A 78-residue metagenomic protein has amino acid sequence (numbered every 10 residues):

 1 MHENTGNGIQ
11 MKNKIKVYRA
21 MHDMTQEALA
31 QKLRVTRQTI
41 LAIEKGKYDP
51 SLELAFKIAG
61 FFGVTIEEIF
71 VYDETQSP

Functional and structural regions predicted by a protein language model:
M1-N7, G60, F70-P78: Short, charged recognition helix plus adjacent turn of helix-turn-helix-like nucleic-acid-binding domains
N13-K32: Short basic helix-loop element that most often maps to the first helix and adjoining turn of HTH DNA-binding modules
E27, Q38, E67: Residues within helix-turn-helix
V35-Y48: Recognition helix of helix-turn-helix/homeodomain-like DNA-binding domains that insert into the DNA major groove
K45, V64, E74: Short, conserved catalytic or interaction motifs in soluble domains
K47-K57, Q76: Short, basic-rich loop-to-helix N-cap that marks the start of a DNA-contacting helix
E53-E68: DNA major-groove recognition helix of helix-turn-helix/homeodomain DNA-binding modules
